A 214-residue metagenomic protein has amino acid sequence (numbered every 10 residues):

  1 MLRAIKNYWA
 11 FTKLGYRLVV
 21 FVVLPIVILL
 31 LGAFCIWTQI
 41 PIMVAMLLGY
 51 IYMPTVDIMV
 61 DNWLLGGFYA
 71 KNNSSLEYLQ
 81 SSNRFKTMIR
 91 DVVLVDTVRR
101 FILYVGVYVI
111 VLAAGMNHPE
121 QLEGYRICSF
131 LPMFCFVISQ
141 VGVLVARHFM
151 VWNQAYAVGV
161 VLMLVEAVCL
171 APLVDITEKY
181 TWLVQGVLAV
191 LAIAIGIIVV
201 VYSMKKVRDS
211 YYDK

Functional and structural regions predicted by a protein language model:
M1-S74, R90-K214: Hydrophobic alpha-helical transmembrane segments of membrane proteins
L79-T87: Short helix-to-coil transition segments within interhelical loops that connect adjacent transmembrane helices
